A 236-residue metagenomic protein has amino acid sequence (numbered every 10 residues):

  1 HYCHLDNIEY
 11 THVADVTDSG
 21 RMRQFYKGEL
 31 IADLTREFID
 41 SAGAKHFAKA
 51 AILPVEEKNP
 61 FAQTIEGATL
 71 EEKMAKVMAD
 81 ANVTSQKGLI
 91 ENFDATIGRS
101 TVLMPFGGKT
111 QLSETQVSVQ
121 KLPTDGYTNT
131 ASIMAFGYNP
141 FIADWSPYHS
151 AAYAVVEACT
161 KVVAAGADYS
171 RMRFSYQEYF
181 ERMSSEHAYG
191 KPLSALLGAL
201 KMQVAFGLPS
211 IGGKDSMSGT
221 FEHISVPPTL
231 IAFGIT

Functional and structural regions predicted by a protein language model:
H1-T236: Glycine/proline-enriched, intrinsically flexible loops and inter-domain linkers
